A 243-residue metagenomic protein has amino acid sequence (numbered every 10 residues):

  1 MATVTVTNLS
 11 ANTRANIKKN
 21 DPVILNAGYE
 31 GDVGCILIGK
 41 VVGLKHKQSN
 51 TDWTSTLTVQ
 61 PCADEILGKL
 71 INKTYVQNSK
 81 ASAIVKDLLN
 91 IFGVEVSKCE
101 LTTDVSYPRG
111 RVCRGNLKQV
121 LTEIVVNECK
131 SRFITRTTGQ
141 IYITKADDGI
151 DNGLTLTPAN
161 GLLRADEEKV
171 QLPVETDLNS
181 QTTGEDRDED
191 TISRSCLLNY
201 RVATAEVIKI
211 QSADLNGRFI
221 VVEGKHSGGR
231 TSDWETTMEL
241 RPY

Functional and structural regions predicted by a protein language model:
M1-R14, K18, D147-D148, L154-Y243: An acidic/polar, Gly/Ser/Thr-rich interaction patch typically located in mid-to-C-terminal regions of proteins
M1-T58, R230: Assembly/oligomerization scaffold segments
L9, D52-G68, D233-Y243: Short solvent-exposed strand/turn elements
C35-K40, T56, N72, R218-I220 (+1 more regions): Well-ordered beta-strand positions in beta-sheet-rich domains
D52-A63, E95-L172: Short beta-strand-centered interaction patches in the first periplasmic/extracellular domains of large envelope
K69-N78, Y107-R111: Second-shell loop/turn segments in exported
A81-S97: Glycine-rich, acidic and aromatic/proline-enriched surface loops and short helix-turn segments that act as binding
